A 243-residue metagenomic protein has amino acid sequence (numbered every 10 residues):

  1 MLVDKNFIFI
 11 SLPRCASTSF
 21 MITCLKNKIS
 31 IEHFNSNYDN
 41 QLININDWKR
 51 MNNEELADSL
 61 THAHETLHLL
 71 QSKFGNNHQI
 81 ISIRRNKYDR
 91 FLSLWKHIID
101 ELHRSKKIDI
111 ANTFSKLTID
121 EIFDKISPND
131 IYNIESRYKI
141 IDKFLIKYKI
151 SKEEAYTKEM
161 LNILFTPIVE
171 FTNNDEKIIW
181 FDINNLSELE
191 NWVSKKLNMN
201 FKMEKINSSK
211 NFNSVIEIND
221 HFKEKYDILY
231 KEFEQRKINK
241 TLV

Functional and structural regions predicted by a protein language model:
M1-V243: Membrane-interface amphipathic segments in extracytoplasmic regions
